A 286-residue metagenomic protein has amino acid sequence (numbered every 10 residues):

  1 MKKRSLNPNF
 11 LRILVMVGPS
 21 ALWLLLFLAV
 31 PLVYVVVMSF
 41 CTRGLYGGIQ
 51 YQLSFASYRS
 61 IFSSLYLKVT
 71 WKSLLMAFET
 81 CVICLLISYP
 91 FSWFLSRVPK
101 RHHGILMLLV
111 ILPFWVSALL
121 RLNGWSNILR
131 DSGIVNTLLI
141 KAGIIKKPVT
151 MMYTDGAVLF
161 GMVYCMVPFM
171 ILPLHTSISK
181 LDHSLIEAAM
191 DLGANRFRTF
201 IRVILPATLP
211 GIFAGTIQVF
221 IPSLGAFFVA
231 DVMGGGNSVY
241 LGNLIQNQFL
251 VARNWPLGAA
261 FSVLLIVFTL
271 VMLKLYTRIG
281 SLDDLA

Functional and structural regions predicted by a protein language model:
M1-V35, G104, L108, I266: N-terminal signal-anchor/first transmembrane alpha helix
K2-P8, E79-I111, S184-I186, K274-R278: Transmembrane-helix boundary motif in ABC transporter permease subunits
R4, P8, V15, C41 (+2 more regions): C-terminal transmembrane helix and the adjacent membrane-cytosol boundary/short C-terminal tail of inner/organellar
R4-L6, F55, L122-V163, F197 (+1 more regions): Membrane-interfacial helix termini and adjacent extracytoplasmic/periplasmic loops of multi-pass transporters
V15-V17, F91-I128, I186-E187, F200-I201 (+1 more regions): Cytoplasmic-entry segments and transmembrane alpha-helices of multi-pass inner-membrane transporters
G18-V30, L112, Y164, F169-H183 (+1 more regions): Transmembrane alpha-helices
A29-Y66, I128-S132, G235-G236, A286: Short membrane-interfacial helix/loop motifs at transmembrane-helix boundaries
G47-Y51, F227-R253: Glycine-rich helix-loop "coupling/hinge" segments at transmembrane-helix boundaries in multipass transporters
